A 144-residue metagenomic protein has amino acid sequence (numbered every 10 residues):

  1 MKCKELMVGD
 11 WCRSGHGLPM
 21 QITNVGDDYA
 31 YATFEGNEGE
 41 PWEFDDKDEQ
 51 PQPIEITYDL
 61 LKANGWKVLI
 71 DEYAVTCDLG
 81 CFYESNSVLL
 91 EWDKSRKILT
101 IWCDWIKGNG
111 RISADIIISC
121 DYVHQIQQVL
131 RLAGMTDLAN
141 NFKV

Functional and structural regions predicted by a protein language model:
R13-S14: A generic structural signal for residues embedded in beta-strands
G17-D28: Short beta-strand-centered aromatic/proline hotspots
A30-G36: SH3/SH3-like beta-barrel fold
G39-K67, I117-A133: Intrinsically disordered, low-complexity, charged/polar segments
K67-K97: Amphipathic, interaction-prone secondary-structure segments
V88-D121: Intrinsically disordered, low-complexity regulatory segments enriched in Ser/Thr/Pro and charged residues
